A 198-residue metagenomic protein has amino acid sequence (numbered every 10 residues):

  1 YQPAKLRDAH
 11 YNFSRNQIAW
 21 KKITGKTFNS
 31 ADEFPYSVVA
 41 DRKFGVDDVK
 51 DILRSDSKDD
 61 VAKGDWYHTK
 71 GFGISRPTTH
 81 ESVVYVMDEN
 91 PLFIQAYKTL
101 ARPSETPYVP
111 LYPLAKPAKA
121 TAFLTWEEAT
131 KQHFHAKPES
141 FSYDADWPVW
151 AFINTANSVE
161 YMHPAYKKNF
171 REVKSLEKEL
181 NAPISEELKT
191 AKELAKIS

Functional and structural regions predicted by a protein language model:
Y1-S198: C-terminus-biased signal that marks the final domain/tail of proteins
